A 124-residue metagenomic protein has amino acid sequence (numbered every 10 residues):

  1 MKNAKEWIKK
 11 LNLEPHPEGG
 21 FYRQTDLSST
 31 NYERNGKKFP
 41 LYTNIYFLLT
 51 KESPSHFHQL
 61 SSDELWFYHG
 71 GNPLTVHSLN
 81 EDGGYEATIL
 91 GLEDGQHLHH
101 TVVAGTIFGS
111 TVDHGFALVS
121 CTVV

Functional and structural regions predicted by a protein language model:
M1-H100, S110, H114-A117, T122-V124: Non-catalytic, conserved peripheral segments adjacent to functional cores
V103-T106: Extracellular beta-helix/beta-solenoid repeat scaffolds
